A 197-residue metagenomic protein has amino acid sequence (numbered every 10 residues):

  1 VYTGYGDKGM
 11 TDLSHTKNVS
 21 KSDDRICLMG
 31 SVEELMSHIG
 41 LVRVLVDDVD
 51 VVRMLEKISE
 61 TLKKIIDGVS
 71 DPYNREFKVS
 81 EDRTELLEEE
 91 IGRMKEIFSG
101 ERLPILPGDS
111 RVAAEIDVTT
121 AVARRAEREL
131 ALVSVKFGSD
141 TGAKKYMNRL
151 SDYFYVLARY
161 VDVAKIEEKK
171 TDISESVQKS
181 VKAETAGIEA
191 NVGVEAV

Functional and structural regions predicted by a protein language model:
V1-V197: Phosphate/pyrophosphate-binding loop motifs in nucleotide- or prenyl diphosphate-using proteins
